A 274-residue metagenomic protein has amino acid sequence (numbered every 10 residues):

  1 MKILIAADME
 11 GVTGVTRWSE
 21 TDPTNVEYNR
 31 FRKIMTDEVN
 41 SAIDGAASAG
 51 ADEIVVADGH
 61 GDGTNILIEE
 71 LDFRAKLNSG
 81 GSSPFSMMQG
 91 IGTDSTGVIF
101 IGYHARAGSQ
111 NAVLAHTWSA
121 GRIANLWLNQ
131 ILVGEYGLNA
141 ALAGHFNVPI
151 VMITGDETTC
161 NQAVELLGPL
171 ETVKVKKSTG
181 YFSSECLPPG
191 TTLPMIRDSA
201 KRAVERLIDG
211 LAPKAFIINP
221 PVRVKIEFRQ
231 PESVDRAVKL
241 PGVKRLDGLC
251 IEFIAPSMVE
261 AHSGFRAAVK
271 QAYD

Functional and structural regions predicted by a protein language model:
M1-L4: Extreme N-terminal starter segment of soluble prokaryotic enzymes
A6-A7, A57-D58, V98-Y103, I153-T154 (+1 more regions): Short beta-strand segments
S19-D44: Short catalytic helix/loop segments, enriched in acidic residues and glycine and frequently bearing histidine
G61-R74: Glycine-rich loop at the start of a catalytic domain that most often binds anionic cofactors/ligands
D72-I91: A glycine-rich helix N-cap at a beta->alpha junction
S83, A120-F146, T154-T158: Active-site glycine-rich loop that binds ribose-phosphate moieties when present
L142-L207: Active-site rim beta-loop-alpha module in soluble metabolic enzymes
T192-D274: C-terminal accessory domains and tails appended to enzymatic cores
